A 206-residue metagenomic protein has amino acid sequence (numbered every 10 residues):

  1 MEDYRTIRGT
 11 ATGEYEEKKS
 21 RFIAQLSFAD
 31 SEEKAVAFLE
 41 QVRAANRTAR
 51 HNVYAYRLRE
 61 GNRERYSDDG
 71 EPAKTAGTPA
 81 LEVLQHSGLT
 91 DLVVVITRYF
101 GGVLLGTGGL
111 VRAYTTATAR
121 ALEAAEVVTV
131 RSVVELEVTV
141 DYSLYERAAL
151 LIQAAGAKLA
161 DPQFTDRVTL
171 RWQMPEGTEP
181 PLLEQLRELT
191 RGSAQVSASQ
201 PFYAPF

Functional and structural regions predicted by a protein language model:
M1-T75, S197-F206: C-terminal regulatory domains involved in ligand/effector binding and gene-expression control
H51-N52, A125-S132, A160, Q195-S197: Flexible, glycine/charged-enriched surface loops at secondary-structure junctions
A76-A125: Active-site beta-strand/loop microenvironment that shapes enzyme catalytic pockets
V127-L144, W172: Short glycine-/aliphatic-rich beta-strand segments at the starts of folded cytosolic domains
T139-K158: Short amphipathic alpha-helix segments
A148-A154, P181-T190: Short amphipathic alpha-helices in soluble, non-transmembrane regions that often serve as interface/regulatory elements
L159-Q163, T190-F206: Conserved short beta-strand edge segments in small beta-sheet-based binding/regulatory domains
W172-P181: Terminal, non-globular segments
